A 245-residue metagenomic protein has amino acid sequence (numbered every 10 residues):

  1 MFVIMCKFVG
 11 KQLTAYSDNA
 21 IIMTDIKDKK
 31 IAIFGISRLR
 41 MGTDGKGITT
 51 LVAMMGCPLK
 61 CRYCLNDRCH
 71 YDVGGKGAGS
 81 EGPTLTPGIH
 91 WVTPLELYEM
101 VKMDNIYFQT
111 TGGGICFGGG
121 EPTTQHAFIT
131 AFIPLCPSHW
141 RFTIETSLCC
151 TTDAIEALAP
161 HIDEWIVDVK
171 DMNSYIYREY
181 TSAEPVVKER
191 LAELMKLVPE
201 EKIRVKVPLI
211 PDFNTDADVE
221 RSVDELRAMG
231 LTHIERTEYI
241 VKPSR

Functional and structural regions predicted by a protein language model:
M1, Q12, Y16-S17, H126 (+1 more regions): Composition-driven detection of intrinsically disordered, low-complexity segments
M1-V3, V92-P94: Short intrinsically disordered, low-complexity coil segments enriched in acidic
F2-V3, A20, P137, I162: Intrinsically disordered regions, especially transient/low-confidence alpha-helical propensity segments and coil-helix
I4-K46, E200, L209-R245: Auxiliary Fe-S-binding modules of radical SAM enzymes
C6-K7, L13, D18-W91, M103-Q109: N-terminal [4Fe-4S]-dependent radical SAM core
I36, M54, D67, P94 (+3 more regions): Fold-independent oxyanion-binding glycine-rich loops and adjacent beta-strand/coil segments at enzyme active sites
Y98-S244: Conserved AdoMet/S-adenosylmethionine-binding subsite of the radical SAM
